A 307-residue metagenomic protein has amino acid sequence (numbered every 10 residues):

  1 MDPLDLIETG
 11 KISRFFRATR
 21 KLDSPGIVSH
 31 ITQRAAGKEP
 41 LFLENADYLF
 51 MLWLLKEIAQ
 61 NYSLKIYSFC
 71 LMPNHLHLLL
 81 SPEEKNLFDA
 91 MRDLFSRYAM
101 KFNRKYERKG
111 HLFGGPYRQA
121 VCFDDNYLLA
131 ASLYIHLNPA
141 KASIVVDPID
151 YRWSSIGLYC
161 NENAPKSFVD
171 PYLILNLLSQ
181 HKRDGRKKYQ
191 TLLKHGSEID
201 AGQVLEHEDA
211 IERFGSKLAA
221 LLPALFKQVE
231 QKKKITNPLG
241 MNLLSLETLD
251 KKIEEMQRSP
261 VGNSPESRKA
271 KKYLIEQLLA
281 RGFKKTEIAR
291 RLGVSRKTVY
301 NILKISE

Functional and structural regions predicted by a protein language model:
M1-S68, P82-E307: Short Pro-Cys-Gly-centered "Cys-loop" motif that presents a nucleophilic cysteine in a tight turn
H75-P82: Short beta-strand->loop micro-motif that forms the acidic, two-metal-ion catalytic signature in nucleotide-processing
